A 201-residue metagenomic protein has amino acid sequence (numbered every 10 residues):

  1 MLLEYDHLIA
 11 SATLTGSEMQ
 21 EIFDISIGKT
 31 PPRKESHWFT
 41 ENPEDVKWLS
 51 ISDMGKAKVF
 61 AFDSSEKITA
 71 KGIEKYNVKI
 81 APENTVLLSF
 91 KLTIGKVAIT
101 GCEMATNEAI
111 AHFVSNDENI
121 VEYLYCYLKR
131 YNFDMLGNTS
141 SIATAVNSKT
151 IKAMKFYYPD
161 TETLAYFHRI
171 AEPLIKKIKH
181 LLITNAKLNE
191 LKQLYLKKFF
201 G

Functional and structural regions predicted by a protein language model:
M1-R33, W48, S52, Y157-G201: Non-catalytic DNA-recognition/assembly elements of restriction-modification systems
T15, Q20-P159: DNA target-recognition domains and sequence-specific DNA-contacting regions of bacterial/archaeal
